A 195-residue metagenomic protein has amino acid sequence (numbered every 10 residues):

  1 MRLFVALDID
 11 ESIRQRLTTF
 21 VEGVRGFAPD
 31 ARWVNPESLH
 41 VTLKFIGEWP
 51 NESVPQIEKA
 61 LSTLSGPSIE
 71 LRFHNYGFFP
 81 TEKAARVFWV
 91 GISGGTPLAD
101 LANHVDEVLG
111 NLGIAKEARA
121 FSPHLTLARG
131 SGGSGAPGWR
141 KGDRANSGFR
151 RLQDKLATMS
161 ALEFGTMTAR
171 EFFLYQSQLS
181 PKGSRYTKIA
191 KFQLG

Functional and structural regions predicted by a protein language model:
M1-G195: Histidine-dependent nucleotide/RNA phosphoesterase domain, centered on the 2H-phosphoesterase fold with its duplicated
